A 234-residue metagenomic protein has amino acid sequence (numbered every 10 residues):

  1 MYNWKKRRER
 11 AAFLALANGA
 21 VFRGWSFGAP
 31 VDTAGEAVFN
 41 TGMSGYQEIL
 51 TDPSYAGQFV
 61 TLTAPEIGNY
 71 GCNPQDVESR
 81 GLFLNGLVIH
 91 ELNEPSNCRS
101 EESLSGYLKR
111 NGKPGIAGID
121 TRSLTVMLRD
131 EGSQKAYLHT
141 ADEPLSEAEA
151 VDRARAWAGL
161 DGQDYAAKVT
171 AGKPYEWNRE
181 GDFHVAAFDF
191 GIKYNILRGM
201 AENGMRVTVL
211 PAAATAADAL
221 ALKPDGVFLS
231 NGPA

Functional and structural regions predicted by a protein language model:
Y2-L222: RNA-binding accessory domains that recognize and position tRNA/RNA substrates
A221-A234: Cysteine-nucleophile active-site neighborhood
